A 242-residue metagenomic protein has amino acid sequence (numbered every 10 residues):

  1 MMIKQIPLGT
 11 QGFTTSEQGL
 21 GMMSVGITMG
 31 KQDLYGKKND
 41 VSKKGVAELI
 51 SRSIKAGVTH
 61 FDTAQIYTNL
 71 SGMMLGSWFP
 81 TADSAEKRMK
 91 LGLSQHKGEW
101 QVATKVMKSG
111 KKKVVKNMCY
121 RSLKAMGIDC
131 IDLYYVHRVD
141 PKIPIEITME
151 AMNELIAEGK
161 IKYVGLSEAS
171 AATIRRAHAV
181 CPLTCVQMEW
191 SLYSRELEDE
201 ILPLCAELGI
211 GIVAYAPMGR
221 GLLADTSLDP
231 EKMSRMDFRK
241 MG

Functional and structural regions predicted by a protein language model:
M1-W100: N-terminal binding-site loop/beta-alpha segment at the start of enzyme catalytic domains that lines or forms
Q5, I27, K43, V139 (+1 more regions): Beta/alpha (TIM)-barrel catalytic core signal, keyed to glycine-rich beta->alpha loops juxtaposed to Asp/Glu that bind
L8, L20, F61, M89 (+8 more regions): Conserved, mostly hydrophobic/aromatic
T10, K55, K90-G98, S122-G127 (+2 more regions): Acidic (Asp/Glu)-rich catalytic clusters
N39-S53, K111-M126, S170-R176: Short, acidic/polar
A64-G72, S77-S84, K108-K113, D140-P144 (+1 more regions): Acidic-and-aromatic substrate-binding clefts and catalytic sites of carbohydrate-active enzymes
E99-S109, Y134-H137: A short, structured active-site edge motif that brings together acidic residues
V115-Y135, E154-E158: CE4/NodB-like, metal-dependent polysaccharide N-deacetylase domain that modifies extracellular/periplasmic N-acetylated
